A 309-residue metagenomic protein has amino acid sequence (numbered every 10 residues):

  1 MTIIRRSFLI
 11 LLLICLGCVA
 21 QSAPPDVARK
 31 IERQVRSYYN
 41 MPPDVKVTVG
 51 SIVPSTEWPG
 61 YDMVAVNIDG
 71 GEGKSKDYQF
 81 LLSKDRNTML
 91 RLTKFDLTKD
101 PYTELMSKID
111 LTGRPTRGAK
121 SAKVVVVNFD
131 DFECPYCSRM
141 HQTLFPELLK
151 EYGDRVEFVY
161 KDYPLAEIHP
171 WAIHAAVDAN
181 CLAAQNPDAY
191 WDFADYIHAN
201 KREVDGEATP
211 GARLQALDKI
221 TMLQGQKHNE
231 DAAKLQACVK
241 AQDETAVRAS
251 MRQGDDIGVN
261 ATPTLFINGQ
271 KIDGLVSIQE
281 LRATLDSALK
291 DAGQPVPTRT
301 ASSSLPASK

Functional and structural regions predicted by a protein language model:
M1-I4: N-terminal secretory signal peptides that target proteins for export/translocation
S7-G17: Bacterial N-terminal signal peptides
F8, T56-P59, M89, V124 (+5 more regions): A broad, structure-centric signal for solvent-exposed, well-ordered loop/edge residues that line or flank functional
L11-L13, V127, D231: Residue-level signal for mature regions of secreted extracellular proteins and peptides
L12-L13, D44, V66, K271: Short linear sequence elements within intrinsically disordered, low-complexity coil regions
C18-W171, E244-G258, L285, K290-K309: Extracytoplasmic thiol/disulfide redox context detector
Q21-A28, E32-Q34, A65, L165-T262 (+1 more regions): Cysteine-centric redox/oxidoreductase cores and disulfide-bonded domains
